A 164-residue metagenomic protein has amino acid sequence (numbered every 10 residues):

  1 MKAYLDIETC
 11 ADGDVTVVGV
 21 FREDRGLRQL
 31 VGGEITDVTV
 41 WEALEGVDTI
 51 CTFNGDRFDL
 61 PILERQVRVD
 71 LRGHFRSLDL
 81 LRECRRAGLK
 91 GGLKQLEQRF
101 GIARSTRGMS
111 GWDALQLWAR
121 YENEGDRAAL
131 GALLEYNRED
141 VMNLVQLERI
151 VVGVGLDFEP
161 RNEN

Functional and structural regions predicted by a protein language model:
M1, V47-D48, R149: Short coil/turn segments at beta-strand junctions that form active-site/ligand-binding loops
M1-C10, N137: Two-metal-ion RNase H-like nuclease active-site motif
D6-E8, D59, D79, D140: Acidic active-site catalytic centers that drive phospho-/nucleotidyl reactions and related ester hydrolyses
D12-D24: Short conserved beta-strand segments at catalytic cores or DNA/RNA-binding microdomains of nucleic-acid binding
D12-G13, D59-I62, V145: Short catalytic/ligand-binding loop motif for oxyanion handling, primarily in non-cytosolic enzymes, centered on
G26-Q29, A129-G131: Surface-exposed cleft-lining segments at the edges of enzyme active sites
L27-F100: Conserved DEDDh/DEDDy metal-dependent 3′-5′ exonuclease domain
I102-E163: Acidic, Mg2+-coordinating catalytic module of metal-dependent nucleases/exonucleases that use a two-metal-ion mechanism
